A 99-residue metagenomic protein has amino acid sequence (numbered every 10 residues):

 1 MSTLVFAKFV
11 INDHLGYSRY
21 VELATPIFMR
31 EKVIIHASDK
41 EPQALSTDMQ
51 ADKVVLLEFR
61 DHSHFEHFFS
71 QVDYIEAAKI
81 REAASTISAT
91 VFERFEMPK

Functional and structural regions predicted by a protein language model:
M1-V54, F59-S70, Y74, E93-K99: Short S/T/G/P-rich N-terminal loop/turn motif that feeds into the first structured element of a domain
I75-E82, T86-T90: Short arginine-rich
